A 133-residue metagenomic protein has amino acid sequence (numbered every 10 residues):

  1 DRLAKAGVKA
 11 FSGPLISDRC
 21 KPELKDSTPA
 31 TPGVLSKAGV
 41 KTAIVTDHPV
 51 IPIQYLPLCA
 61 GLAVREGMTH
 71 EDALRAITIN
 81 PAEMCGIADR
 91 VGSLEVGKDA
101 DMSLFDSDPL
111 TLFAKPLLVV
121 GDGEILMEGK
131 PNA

Functional and structural regions predicted by a protein language model:
A4-K5, K9-F105: His/Asp/Glu-enriched, well-ordered alpha-helical/loop segment that forms or immediately abuts the divalent-metal
S17, N132-A133: Long, charged amphipathic helices and adjacent flexible linkers at domain junctions
E95-N132: C-terminal cap of metal-dependent C-N hydrolases
